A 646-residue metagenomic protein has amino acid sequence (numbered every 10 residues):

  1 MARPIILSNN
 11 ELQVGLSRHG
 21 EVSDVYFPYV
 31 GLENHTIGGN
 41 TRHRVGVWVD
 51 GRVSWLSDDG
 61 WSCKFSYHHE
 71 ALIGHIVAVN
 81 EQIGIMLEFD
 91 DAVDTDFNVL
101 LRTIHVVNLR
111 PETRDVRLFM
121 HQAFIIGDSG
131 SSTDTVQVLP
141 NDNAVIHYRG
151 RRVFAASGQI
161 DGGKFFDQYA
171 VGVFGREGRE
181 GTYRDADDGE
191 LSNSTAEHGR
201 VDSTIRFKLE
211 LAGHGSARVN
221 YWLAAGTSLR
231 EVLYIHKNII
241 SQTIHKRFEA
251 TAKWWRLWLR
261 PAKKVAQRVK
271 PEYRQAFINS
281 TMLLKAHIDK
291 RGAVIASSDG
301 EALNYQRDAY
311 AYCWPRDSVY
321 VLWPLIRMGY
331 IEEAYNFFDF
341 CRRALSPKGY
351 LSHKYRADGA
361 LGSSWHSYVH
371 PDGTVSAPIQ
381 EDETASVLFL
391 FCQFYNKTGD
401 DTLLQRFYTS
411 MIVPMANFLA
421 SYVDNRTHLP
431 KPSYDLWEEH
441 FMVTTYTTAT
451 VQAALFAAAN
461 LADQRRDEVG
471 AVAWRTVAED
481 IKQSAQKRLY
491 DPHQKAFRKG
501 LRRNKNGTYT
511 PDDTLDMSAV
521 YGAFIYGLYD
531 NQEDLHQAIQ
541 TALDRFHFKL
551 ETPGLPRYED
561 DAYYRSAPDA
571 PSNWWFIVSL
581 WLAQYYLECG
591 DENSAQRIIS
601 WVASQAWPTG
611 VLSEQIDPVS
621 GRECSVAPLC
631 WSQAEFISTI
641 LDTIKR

Functional and structural regions predicted by a protein language model:
M1, V77-V79, I83-D188, S203-I205 (+1 more regions): Polysaccharide-binding surfaces and accessory modules of carbohydrate-active proteins
M1-E81, R149, F154-Y183, A250-A276: An extended acidic
M1-G46, Y310, V321, S352 (+5 more regions): C-terminal capping/lid segments that line or modulate ligand- or cofactor-binding pockets
M1-L12, G20, G163, T182 (+5 more regions): Low-complexity, Ser/Thr/Pro/Gly-enriched N-terminal "stalk/linker" regions
F65, R114-D115, K208-E231: Short Pro-Gly-centered flexible turn/kink motifs
F65-E70, H75-V77, A293-A302, Y312-C313 (+3 more regions): Helix-terminus loop motifs that line ligand-binding clefts
A155-G178, E272, A276, S346-R356 (+4 more regions): Extended ligand-binding clefts on enzyme/binding-domain cores
F165-R179, Q267-A293, F338-H366, V375-S376 (+5 more regions): Active-site acid/base region of carbohydrate-active enzymes
